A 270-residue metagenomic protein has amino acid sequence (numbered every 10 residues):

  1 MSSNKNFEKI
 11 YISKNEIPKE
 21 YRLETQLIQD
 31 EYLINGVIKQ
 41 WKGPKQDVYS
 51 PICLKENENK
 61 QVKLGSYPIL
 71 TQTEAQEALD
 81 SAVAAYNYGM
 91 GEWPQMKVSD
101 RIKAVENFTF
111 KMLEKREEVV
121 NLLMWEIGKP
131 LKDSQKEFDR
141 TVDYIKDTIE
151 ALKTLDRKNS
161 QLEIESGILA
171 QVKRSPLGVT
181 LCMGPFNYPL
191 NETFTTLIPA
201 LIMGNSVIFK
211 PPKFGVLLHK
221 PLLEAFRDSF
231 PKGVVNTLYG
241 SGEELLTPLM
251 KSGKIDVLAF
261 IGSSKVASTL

Functional and structural regions predicted by a protein language model:
M1-I69, K103-N107, D139, T154-M183: Terminal low-complexity tails and localization/encapsulation signals of metabolic enzymes
D30, R101, T141, G215-L218: Hydrophobic (often cysteine-bearing) scaffold residues that line and stabilize catalytic clefts of nucleotide/cofactor
D47, G65-T71, F230-V234, L238-G240: Histidine- and aromatic-rich ligand-binding microenvironments
D47, L122, D133, V234-T237 (+1 more regions): Conserved beta-strand positions that form and line the central face of beta-propeller blades
L54-L155: Glycine-rich loop-to-alpha-helix module at the N-terminal edge of alpha/beta enzyme cores
T154-L270: Rossmann-like NAD(P) dinucleotide-binding subdomain of oxidoreductase/dehydrogenase enzymes
